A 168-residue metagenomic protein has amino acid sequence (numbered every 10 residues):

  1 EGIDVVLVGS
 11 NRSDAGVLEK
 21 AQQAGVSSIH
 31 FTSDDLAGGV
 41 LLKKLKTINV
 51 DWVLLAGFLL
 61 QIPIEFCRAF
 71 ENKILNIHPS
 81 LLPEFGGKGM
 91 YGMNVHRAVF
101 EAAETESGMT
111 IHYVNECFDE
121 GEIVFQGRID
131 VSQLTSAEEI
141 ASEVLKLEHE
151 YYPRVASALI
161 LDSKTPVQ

Functional and structural regions predicted by a protein language model:
E1-Q168: One-carbon transfer enzymes
